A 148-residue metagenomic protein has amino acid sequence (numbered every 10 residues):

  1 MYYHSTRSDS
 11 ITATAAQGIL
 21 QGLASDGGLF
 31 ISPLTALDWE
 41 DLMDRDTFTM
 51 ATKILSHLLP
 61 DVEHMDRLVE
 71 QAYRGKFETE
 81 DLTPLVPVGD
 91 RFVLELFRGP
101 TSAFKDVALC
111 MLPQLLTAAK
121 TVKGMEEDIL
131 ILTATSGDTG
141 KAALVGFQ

Functional and structural regions predicted by a protein language model:
M1-Q148: PLP-dependent amino-acid enzyme catalytic core
